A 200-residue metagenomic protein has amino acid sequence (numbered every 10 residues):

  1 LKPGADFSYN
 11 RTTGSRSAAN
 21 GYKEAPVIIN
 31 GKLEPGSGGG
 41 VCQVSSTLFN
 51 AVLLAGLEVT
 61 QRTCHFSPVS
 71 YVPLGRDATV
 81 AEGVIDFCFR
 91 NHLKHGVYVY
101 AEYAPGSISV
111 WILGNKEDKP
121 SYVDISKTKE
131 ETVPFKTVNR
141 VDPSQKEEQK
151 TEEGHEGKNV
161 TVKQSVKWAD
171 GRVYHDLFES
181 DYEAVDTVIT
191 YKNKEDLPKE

Functional and structural regions predicted by a protein language model:
L1-E200: Well-ordered beta-sheet/strand-loop patches within structured domains
